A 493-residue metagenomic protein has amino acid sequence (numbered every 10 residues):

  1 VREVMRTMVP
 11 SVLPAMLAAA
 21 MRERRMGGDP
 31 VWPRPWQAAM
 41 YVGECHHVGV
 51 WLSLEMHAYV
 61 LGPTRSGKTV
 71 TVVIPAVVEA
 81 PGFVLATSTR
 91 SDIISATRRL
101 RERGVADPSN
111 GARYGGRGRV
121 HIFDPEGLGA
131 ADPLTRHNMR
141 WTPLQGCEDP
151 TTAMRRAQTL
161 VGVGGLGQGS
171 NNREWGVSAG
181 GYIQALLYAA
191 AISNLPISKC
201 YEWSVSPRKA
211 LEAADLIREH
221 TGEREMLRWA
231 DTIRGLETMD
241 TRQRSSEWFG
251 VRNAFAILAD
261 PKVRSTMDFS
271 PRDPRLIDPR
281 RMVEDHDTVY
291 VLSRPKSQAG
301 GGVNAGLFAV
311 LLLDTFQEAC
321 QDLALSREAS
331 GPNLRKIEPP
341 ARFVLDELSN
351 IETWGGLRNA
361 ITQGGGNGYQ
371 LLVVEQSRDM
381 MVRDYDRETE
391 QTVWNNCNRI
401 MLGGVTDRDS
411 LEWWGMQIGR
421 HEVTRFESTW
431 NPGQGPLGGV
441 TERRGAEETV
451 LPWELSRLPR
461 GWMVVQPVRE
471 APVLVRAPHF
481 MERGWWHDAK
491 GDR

Functional and structural regions predicted by a protein language model:
V1-S66, V70-V73, N431-P432, R443 (+1 more regions): Basic- and hydrophobic-enriched, low-structure N-terminal and domain-boundary segments that flank ATP-binding catalytic
V42, L54-Y369, V450-L474, R483-G484 (+1 more regions): P-loop NTPase motor domains
F83-T87, R119-F123, Q370-E375, R399-G404 (+1 more regions): Short hydrophobic alpha-helical runs that function as membrane-insertion/retention elements
E174-V177, H286, N359-T362, M381-R493: P-loop NTPase motor core of the ASCE superfamily
T315-L323, I351, M380, G403 (+1 more regions): Short hydrophobic alpha-helical module
G364-D384: Sensor-1/coupling segment of RecA-like P-loop NTPase cores
